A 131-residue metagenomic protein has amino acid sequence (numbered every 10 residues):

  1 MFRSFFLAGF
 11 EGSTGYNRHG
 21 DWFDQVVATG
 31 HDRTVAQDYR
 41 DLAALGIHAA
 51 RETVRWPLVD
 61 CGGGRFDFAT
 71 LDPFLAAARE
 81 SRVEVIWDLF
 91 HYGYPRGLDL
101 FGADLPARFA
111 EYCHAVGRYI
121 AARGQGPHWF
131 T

Functional and structural regions predicted by a protein language model:
M1-I47: N-terminal carbohydrate-binding accessory modules
D41-T131: Substrate-binding cleft and catalytic face of glycoside hydrolase catalytic domains, especially the flexible beta-alpha
